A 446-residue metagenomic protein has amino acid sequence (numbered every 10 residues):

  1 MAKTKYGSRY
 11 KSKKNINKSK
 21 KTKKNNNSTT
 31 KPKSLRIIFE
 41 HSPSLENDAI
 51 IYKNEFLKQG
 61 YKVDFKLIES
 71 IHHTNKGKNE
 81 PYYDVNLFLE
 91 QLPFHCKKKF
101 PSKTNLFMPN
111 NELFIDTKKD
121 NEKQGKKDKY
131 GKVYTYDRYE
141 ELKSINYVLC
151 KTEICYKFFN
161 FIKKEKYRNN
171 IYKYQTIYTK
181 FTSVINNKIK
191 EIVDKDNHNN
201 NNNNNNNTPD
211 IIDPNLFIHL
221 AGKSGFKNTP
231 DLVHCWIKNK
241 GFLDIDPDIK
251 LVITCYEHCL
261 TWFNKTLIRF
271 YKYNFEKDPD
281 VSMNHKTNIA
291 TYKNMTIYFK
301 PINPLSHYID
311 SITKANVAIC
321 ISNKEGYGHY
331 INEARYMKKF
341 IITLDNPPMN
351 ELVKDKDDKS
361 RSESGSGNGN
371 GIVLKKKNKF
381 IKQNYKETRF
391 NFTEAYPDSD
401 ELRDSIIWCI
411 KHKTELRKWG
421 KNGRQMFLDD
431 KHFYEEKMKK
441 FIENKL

Functional and structural regions predicted by a protein language model:
T30-F94: N-terminal pre-catalytic "stem/leader" segment of glycosyltransferase-like enzymes
E140-Y172: A short, active-site helix/loop in glycosyltransferases that binds the activated sugar's phosphate group
I154-C155, Y172-I192, E257-H258, K379: Short beta-strand->alpha-helix junction loop in the catalytic core of nucleotide-activated group-transfer enzymes
I177-S183, D196, N207-K227, V233-I237 (+1 more regions): Conserved donor-binding/catalytic core segment of Leloir-type glycosyltransferases
C255, F263-I309: Nucleotide-activated donor-binding/catalytic signature segment of Leloir-type glycosyltransferases, i.e., the conserved
N323: Aromatic "clamp/platform" in nucleotide-sugar-dependent glycosyltransferases that forms part of the donor/acceptor
N350-I407: Change "using UDP/GDP/dTDP sugars" to "using nucleotide sugars
E394-P397, E401, I410-K445: A charged, aromatic-enriched C-terminal amphipathic alpha-helix characteristic of glycosyltransferases across folds
